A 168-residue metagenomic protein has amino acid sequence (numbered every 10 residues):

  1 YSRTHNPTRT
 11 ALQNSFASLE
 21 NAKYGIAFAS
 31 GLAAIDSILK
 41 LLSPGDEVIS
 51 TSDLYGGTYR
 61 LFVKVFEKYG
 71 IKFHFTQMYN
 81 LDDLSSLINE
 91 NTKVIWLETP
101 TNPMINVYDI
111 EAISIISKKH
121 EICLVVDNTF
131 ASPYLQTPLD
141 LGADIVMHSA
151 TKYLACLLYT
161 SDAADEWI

Functional and structural regions predicted by a protein language model:
Y1-A33, L41, G57-K64: Conserved N-terminal alpha-helix of the aminotransferase class I/II PLP-enzyme fold
F16, A34, V48, I95-E98 (+3 more regions): Buried hydrophobic positions in well-ordered alpha/beta secondary-structure cores of metabolic enzymes
L42-L97, I115, K119, I145: PLP-dependent aminotransferase-like
Y79-Q136, Y153: Active-site phosphate-binding strand-loop segment of PLP-dependent enzymes
M147-L158: Active-site PLP-lysine loop of aminotransferase-like
Y159-I168: Single conserved hydrophobic/aromatic residue that forms the stacking wall/gate of nucleotide- or nucleobase-binding
